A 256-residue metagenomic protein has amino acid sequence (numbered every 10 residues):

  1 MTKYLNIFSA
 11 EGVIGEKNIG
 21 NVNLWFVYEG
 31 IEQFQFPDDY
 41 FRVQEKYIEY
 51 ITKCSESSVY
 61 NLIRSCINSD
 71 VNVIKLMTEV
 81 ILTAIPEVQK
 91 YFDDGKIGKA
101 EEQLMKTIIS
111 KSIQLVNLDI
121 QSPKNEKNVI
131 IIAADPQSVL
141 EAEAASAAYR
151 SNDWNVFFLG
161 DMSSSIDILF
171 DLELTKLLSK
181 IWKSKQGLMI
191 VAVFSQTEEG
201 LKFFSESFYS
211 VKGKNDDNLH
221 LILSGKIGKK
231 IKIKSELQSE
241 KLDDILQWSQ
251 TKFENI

Functional and structural regions predicted by a protein language model:
L5-N6, S146: Short glycine-/small-residue-rich flexible loop motifs, especially phosphate/cofactor-binding loops
N6-I120: Long amphipathic alpha-helical segments
G95, K111-I256: C-terminal regulatory/effector modules of DNA-binding transcriptional regulators
